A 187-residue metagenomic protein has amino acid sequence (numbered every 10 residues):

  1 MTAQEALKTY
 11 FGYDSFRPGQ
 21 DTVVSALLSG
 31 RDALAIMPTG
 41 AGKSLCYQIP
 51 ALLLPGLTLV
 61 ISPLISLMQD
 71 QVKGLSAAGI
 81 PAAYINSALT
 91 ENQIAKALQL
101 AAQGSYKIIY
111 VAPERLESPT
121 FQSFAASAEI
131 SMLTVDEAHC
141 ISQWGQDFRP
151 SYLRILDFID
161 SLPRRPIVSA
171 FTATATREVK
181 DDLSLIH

Functional and structural regions predicted by a protein language model:
M1-I36: Conserved pre-motif I regulatory segment
S29-A35, G56-L57, S105-K107: Pre-Walker A (Motif I) flank of P-loop NTPase domains
R31-Q48: Walker A/P-loop
T39-A41, A112, T172-T174: Conserved phosphate-coupling serine/threonine residues in phosphotransfer and NTP-handling enzymes
L59, I65-V111: Conserved nucleic-acid-binding Ia/Ib motif block in the N-terminal RecA-like helicase ATPase lobe
I65-L67, L89-T90, R115-E117, H139-C140 (+1 more regions): Conserved nucleotide-binding/hydrolysis micro-motifs of P-loop NTPases
T90-M132, S142-Q146: Conserved helix/coil segment N-terminal to the catalytic DExD/H
S131-M132, H139-I186: Post-DEXD/H (motif II) to motif III coupling segment of the RecA-like Helicase ATP-binding lobe
